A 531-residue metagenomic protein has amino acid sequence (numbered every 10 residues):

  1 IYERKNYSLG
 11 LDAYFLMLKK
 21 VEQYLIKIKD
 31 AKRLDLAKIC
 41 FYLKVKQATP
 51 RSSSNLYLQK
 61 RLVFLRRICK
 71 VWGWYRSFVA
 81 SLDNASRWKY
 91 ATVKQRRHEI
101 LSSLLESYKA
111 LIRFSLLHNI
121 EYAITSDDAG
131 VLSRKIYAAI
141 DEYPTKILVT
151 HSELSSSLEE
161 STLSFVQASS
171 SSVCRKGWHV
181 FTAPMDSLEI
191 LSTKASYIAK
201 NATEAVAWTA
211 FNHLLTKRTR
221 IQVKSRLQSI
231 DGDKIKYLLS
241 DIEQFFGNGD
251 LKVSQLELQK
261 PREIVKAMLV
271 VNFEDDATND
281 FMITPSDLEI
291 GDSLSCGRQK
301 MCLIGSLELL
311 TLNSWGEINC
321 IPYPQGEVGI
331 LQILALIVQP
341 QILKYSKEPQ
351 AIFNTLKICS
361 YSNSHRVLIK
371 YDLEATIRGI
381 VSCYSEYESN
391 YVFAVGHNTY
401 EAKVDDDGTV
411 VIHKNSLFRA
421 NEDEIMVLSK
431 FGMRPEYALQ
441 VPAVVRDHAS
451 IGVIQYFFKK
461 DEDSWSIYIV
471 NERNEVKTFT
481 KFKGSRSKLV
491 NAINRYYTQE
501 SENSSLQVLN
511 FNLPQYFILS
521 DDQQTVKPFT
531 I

Functional and structural regions predicted by a protein language model:
I1-I531: Nucleotidyltransferase catalytic cores
